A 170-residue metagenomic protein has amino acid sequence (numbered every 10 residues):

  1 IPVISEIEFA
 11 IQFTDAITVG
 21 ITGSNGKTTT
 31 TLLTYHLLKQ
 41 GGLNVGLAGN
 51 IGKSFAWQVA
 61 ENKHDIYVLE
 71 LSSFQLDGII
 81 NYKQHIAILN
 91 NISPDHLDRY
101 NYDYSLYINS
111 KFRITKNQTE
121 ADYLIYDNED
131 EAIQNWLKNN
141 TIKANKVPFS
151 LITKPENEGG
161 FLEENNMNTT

Functional and structural regions predicted by a protein language model:
P2-A144: Phosphate-binding loop of NTP-binding sites
N101-I108, K143-T170: Adenine nucleotide phosphate-binding catalytic loops in nucleotide-utilizing enzymes
